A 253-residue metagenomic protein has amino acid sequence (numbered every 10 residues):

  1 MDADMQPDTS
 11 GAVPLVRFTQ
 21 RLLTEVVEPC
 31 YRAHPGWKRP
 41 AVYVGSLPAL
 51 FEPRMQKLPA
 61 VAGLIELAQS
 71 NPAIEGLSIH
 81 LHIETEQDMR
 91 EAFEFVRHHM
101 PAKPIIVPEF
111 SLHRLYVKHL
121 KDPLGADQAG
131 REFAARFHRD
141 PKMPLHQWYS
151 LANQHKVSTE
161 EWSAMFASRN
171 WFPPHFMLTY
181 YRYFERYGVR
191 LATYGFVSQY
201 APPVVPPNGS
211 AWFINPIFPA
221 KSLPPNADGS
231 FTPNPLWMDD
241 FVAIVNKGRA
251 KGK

Functional and structural regions predicted by a protein language model:
M1-D4, G45-F51, I79-E84, F110-L115 (+1 more regions): Active-site beta-loop-alpha junctions enriched in small/polar residues
M1-E75, E86-M100, V205-G209: Active-site cleft segment of glycoside hydrolase catalytic domains centered on the general acid/base Glu
V26-V27, L77, E109, F184: Conserved, mostly hydrophobic/aromatic
R39-Y43, I74-S78, P104-V107, R190-T193: Structural preference for beta-strand elements that scaffold enzyme active sites
R54-M55, V117-H119: Short, well-ordered secondary-structure micro-motifs
E91-L115: P-loop/Walker A phosphate-binding loop and immediately adjacent motor/lid segment at beta-alpha junctions
L112-H113, K121-K253: Substrate-binding cleft of secreted/luminal carbohydrate-active enzymes
